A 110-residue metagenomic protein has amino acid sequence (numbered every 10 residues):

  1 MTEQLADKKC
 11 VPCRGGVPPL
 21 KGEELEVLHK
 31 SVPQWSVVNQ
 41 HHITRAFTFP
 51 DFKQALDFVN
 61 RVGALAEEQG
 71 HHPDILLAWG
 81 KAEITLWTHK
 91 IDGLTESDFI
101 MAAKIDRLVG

Functional and structural regions predicted by a protein language model:
M1-P33, V38-L56, N60-G110: Long, contiguous binding/interaction regions
